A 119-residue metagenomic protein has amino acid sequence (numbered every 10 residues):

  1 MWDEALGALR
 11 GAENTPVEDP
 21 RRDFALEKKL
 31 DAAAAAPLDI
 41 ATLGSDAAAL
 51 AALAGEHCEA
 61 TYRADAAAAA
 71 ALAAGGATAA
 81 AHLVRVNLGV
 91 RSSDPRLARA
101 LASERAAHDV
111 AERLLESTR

Functional and structural regions predicted by a protein language model:
M1-R91, P95-R119: N-terminal glycine-/lysine-enriched basic segments
